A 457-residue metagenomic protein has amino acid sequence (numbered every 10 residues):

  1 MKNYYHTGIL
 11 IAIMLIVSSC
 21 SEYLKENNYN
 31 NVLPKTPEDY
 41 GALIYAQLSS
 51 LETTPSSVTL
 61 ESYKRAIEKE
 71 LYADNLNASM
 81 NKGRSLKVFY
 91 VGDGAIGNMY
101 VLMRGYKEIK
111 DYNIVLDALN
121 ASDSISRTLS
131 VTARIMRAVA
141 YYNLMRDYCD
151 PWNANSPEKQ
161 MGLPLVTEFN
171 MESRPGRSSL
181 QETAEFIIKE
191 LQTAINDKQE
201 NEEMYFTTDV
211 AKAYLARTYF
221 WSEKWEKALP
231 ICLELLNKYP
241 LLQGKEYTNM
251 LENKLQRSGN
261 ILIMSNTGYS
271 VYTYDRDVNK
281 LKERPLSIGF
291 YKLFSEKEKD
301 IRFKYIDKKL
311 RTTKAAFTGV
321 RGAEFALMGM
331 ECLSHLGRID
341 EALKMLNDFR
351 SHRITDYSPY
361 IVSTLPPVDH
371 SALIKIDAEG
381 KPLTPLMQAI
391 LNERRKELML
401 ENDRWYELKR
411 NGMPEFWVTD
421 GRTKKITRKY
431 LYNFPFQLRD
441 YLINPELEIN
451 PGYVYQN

Functional and structural regions predicted by a protein language model:
M1-C20: Sec-dependent bacterial lipoprotein signal peptides
C20-I67, C232, L343, M413-N457: Membrane-proximal, proline-rich intrinsically disordered regions
L43-I44, E223, K227-E324, T355-D377 (+4 more regions): Hydrophobic-face positions in mid-chain alpha helices that act as interaction patches
M80-Y148, S178, T193-Y205, T313-F317 (+3 more regions): Conserved, well-structured interaction surfaces
Y106-N113, E182-T193, P230-E234: Helix-turn-helix repeat elements of alpha-solenoid scaffolds
D147-E185: Short coil/linker segments at helix-helix boundaries
